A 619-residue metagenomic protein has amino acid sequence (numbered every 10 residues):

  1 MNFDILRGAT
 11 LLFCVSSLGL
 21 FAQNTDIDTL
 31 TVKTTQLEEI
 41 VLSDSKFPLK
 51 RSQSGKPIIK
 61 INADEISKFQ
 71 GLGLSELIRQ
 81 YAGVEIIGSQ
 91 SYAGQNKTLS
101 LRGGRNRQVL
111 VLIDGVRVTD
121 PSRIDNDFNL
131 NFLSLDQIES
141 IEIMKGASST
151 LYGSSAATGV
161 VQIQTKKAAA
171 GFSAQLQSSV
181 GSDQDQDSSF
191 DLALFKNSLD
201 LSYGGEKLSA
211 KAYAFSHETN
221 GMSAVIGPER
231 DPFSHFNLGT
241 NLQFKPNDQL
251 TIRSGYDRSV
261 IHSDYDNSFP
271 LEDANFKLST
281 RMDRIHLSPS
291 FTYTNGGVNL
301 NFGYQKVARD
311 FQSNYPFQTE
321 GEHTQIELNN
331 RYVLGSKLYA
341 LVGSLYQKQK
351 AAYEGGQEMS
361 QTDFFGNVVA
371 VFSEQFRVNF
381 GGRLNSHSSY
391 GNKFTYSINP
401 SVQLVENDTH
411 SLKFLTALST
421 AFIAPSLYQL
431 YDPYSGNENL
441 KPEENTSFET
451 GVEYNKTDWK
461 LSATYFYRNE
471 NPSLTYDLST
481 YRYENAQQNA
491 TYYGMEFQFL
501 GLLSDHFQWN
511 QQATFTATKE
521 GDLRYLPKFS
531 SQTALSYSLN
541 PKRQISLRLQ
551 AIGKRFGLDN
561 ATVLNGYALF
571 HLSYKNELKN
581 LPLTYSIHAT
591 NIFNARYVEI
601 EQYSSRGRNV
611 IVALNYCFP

Functional and structural regions predicted by a protein language model:
G8-C14, A22, Y92, S202-G205 (+5 more regions): Conserved C-terminal beta-signal and adjacent last beta-strands/turns of outer-membrane beta-barrel proteins
E39, L74-L77, K97-S100, L112 (+4 more regions): N-terminal periplasmic accessory domains that precede and gate Gram-negative outer-membrane beta-barrel machines
E39-S67, T98: N-terminal periplasmic "start-of-domain" segments of outer-membrane beta-barrel proteins
S75, R79-R117: Extracytoplasmic beta-strand/coil segments of soluble accessory domains associated with Gram-negative outer-membrane
R117-K145: Short acidic/polar hinge/loop motifs at secondary-structure boundaries that mediate gating or recognition
A170-F172, Q177-L192, K196-L278: Periplasmic-side early beta-strands and strand-to-turn transitions of outer-membrane beta-barrels
Q177, V378, Y465-N469, A486-R555 (+1 more regions): Gram-negative outer-membrane beta-barrel transporters
L271-S288, T292, T319, G391 (+4 more regions): Outer-membrane beta-barrel signature, preferentially recognizing the C-terminal barrel domain of Gram-negative
